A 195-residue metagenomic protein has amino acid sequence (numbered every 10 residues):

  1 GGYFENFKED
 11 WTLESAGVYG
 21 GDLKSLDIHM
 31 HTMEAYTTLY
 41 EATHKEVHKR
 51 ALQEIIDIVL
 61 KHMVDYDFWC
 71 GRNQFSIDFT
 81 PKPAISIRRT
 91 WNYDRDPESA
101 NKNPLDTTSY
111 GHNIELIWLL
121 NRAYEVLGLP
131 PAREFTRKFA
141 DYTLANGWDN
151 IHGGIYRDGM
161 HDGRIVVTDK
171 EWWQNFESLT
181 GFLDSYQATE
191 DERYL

Functional and structural regions predicted by a protein language model:
G1-L195: Glycan-recognition and catalytic cores of secretory/periplasmic carbohydrate-active enzymes
